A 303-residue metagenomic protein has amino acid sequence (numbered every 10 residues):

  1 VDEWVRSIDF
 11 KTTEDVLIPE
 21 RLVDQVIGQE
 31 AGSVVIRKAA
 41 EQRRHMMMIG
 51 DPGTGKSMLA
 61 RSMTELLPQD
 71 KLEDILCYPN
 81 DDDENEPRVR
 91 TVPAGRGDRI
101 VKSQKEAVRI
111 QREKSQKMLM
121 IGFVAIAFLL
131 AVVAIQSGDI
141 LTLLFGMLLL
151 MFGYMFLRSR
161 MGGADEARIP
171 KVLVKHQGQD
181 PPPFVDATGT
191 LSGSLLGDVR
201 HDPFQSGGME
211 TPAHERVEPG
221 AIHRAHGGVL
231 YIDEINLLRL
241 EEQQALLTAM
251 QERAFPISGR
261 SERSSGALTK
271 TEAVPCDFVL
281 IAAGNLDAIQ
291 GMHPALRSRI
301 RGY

Functional and structural regions predicted by a protein language model:
V1-Y303: Conserved ASCE/P-loop NTPase catalytic core
